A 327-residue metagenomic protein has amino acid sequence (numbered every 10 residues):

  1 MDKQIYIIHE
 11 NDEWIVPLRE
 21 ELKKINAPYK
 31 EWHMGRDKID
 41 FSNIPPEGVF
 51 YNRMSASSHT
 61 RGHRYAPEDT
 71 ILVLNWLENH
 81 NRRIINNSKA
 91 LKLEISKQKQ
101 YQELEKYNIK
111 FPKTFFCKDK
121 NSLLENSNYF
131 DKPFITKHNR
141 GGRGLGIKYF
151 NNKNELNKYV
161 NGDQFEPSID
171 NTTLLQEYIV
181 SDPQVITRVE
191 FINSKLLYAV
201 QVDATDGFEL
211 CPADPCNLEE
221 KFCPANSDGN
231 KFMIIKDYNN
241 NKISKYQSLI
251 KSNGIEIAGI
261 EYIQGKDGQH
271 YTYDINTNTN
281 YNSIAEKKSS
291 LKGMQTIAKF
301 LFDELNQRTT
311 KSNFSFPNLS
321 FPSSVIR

Functional and structural regions predicted by a protein language model:
M1-Y6: Extreme N-terminal starter segment of soluble prokaryotic enzymes
E10-K113: Conserved N-proximal alpha/beta basic substrate-recognition cap immediately N-terminal to, or forming the N-lobe
S55-H59, N139-G141, N278: Short glycine-rich anion-binding loops that position phosphate/pyrophosphate groups of nucleotides and phosphorylated
Y107-P133: Rossmann-like NAD(P)H-binding beta-loop-alpha module
D131-Y159: Conserved anion/nucleotide-ligand pocket segment
F134, L174, L197-Y198, A258 (+1 more regions): Protein kinase-like catalytic core scaffold
K148-N253: Phosphate-binding site of ATP-dependent enzymes
D237, K251-I255, Q264-R327: C-terminal active-site "lid" helix and adjoining low-complexity regulatory extension at the edge of ATP-using catalytic
